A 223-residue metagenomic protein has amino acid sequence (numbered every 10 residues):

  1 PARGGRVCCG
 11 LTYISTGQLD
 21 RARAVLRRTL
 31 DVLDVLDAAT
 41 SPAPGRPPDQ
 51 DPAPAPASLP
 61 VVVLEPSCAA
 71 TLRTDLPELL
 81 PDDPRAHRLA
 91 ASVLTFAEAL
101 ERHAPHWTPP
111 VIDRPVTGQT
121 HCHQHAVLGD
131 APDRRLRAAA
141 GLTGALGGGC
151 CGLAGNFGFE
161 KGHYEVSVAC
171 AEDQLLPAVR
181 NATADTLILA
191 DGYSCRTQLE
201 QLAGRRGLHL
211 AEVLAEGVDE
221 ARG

Functional and structural regions predicted by a protein language model:
P1-G223: Iron-sulfur cluster-binding electron-transfer modules in prokaryotic oxidoreductases
